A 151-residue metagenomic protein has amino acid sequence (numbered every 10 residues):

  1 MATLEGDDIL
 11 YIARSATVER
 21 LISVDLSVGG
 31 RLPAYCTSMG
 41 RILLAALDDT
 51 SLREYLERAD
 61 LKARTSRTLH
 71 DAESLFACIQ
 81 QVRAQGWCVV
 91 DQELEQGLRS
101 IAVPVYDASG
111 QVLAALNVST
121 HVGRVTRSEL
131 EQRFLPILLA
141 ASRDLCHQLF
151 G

Functional and structural regions predicted by a protein language model:
A2-R58: Amphipathic alpha-helical effector-binding/dimerization core of metabolite-sensing transcriptional regulators
S23, S100, A115-S119: Short hydrophobic beta-strand segments that form the core of ligand-binding sensory/regulatory domains
L44, S51-E54, D60, L139-G151: Cysteine/selenocysteine-centered motifs that mediate thiol-based redox chemistry or coordinate metal-sulfur cofactors
L56-A102, D144, Q148: Short, basic/aromatic recognition patches
Q80, Q85, V112-G151: Juxtadomain coupling helices with adjacent low-complexity linkers
V105-A108: Sensor-regulatory modules in signal-transduction proteins
